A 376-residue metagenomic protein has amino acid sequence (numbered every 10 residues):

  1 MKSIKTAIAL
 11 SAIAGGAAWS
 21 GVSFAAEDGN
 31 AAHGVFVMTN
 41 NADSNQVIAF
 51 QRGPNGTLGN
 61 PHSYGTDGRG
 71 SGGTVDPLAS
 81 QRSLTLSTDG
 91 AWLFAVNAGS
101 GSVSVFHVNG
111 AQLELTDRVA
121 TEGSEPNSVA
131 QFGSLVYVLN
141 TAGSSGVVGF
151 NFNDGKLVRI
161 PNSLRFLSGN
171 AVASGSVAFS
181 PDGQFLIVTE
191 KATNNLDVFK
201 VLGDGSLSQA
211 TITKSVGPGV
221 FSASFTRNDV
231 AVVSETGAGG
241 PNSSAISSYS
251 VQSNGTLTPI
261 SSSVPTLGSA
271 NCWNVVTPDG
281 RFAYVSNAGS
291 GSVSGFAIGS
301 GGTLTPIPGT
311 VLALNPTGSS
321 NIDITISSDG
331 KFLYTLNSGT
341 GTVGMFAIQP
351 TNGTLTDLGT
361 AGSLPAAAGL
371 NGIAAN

Functional and structural regions predicted by a protein language model:
E27-N30, D67-T88, T121-L135, F166-F185 (+5 more regions): Beta-rich, blade/repeat-based domains predominating in secreted/periplasmic proteins but also intracellular
V37, A95, V138, V188 (+3 more regions): Residue position within the beta-strands of beta-propeller blades
N40-A42, R52, A98, T141-G143 (+8 more regions): Short loop/turn segments immediately following the C-termini of beta-strands
S44-I48, S102, G146-V148, N195-V198 (+3 more regions): Structural motif
F50-T57, V105-Q112, G149-V158, F199-S206 (+3 more regions): Short loop/turn segments immediately following beta-strands, especially the blade-tip and inter-blade linker loops
N60-V75, E114-A120, I160-L167, S208-K214 (+3 more regions): A short beta-strand motif characteristic of beta-propeller blades
Y137-F150, V158-S222: Aromatic- and glycine-enriched pocket-lining scaffold segments that form the walls of small-molecule binding clefts
S338-N376: Blade-level signature of beta-propeller repeat domains, shared across WD40, Kelch, NHL, RCC1 and BNR/Asp-box propellers
